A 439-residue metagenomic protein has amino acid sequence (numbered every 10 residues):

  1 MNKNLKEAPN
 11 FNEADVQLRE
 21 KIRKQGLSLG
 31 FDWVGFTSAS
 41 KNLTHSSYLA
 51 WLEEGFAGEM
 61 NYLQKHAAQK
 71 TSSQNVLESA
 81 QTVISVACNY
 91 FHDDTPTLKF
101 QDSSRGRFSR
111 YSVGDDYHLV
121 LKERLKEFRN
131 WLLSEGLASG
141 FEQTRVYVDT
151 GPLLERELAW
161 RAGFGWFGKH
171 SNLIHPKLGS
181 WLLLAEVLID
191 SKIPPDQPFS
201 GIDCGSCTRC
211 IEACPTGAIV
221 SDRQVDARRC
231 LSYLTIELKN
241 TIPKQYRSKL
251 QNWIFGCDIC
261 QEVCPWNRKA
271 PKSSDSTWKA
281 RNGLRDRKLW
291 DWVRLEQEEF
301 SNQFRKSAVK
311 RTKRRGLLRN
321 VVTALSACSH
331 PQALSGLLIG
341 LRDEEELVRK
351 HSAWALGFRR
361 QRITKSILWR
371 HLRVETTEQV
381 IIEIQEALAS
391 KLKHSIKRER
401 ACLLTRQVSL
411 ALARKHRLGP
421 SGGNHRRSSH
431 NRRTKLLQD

Functional and structural regions predicted by a protein language model:
M1-D203, Q251, R370-E378: Auxiliary alpha/beta "docking" domains used to position bulky ligands
S28-F31, R209-Y233, K239, W253-T277 (+1 more regions): Iron-sulfur cluster-binding cysteine motifs and their immediate structural context in ferredoxin-like electron-transfer
I174-F199, A227-Y246, Q297-S301: Short, charged low-complexity linear segments at domain edges
Y246-W278, E299-K310, G316-T323: C-terminal amphipathic alpha-helical segment
E299-Q303, H330-L341, Q361-R373, S395-R400 (+1 more regions): Amphipathic alpha-helical scaffolding segments comprising HEAT/armadillo-like alpha-solenoid repeats
R314, E344-E345, T376-T377: Short inter-helical turns and helix N-cap capping residues of alpha-solenoid HEAT/ARM repeat scaffolds
L318-S329, I339, R349-Q361, I381-H394: Structural detector for internal amphipathic alpha-helices that build alpha-solenoid repeat scaffolds
T434-K435: Short, intrinsically disordered C-terminal tails of secreted or membrane-associated proteins
